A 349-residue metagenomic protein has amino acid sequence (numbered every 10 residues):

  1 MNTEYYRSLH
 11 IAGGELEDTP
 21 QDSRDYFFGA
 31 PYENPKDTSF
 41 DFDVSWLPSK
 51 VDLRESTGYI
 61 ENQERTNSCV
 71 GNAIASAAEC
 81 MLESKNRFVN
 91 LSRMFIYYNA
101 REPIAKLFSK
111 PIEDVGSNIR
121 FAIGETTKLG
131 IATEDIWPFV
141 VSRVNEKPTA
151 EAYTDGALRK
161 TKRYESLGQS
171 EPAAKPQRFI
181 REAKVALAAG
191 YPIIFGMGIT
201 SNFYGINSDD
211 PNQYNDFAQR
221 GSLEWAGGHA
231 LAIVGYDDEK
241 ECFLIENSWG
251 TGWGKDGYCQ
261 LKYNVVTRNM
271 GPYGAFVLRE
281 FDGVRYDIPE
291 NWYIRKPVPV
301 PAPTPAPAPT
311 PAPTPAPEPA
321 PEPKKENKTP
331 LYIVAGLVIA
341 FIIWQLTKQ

Functional and structural regions predicted by a protein language model:
M1-V51, Y293-K296, A306: N-terminal zymogen propeptides
N2-Y6, G13, L47, G71 (+3 more regions): Predominantly the structural core of cysteine protease catalytic domains
P48-K50, T66-C69: A common structural microfeature
E55-T66, S109-P111: A short glycine/serine-rich beta->alpha loop
N67, G71, L331-Y332: Alpha-helical transmembrane segments of integral membrane proteins
A77-K106: Active-site-surrounding "flap" and adjacent substrate/cofactor-binding loops of secreted or lumenal enzymes, prototyped
K296-N327: Acidic, proline-/serine-/threonine-rich low-complexity intrinsically disordered repeat tracts
K324-Q349: Single-pass alpha-helical membrane anchors
